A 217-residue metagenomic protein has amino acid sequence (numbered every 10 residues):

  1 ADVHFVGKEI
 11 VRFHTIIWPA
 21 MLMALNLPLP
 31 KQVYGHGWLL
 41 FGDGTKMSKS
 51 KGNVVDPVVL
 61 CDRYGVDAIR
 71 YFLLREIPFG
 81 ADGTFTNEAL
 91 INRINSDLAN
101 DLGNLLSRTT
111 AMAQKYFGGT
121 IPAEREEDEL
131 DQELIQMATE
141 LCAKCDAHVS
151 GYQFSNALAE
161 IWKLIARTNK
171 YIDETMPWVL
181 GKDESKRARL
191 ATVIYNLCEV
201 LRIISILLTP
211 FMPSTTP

Functional and structural regions predicted by a protein language model:
A1-E88: Alpha-helical recognition segments enriched in aromatics with Gly/Pro capping that present substrate-recognition
S48, I135-Q136: Short helix-capping and inter-helix turn/linker motifs at the boundaries of alpha-helical repeat units
E76, A89-E127, M137-P217: Helix-rich, typically C-terminal accessory recognition domains appended to large enzymatic cores
Q132: Gly/Thr-rich phosphate-binding loop signature of adenosyl cofactor/nucleotide-binding cores
